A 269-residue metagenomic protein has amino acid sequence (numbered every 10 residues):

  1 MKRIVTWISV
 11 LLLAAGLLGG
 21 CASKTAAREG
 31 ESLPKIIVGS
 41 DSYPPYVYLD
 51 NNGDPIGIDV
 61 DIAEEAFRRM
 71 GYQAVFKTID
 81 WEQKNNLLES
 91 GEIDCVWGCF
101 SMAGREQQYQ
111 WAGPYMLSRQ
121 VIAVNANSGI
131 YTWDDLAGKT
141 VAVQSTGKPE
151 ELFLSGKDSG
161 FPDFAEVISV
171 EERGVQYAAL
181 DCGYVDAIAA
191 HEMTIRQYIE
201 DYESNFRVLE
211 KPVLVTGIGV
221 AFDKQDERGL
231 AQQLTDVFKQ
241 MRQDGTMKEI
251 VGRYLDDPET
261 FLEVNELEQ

Functional and structural regions predicted by a protein language model:
G16-G20: C-terminal motif of bacterial Sec signal peptides marking the signal peptidase cleavage site
A22, G57-R69, I130, D134-K148 (+1 more regions): Extended ligand-binding regions for polar small-molecule ligands
A27-C99, S169, Q233, D244: Extracytoplasmic small-molecule ligand-binding "clamshell" domains of the periplasmic binding protein/Venus flytrap
S40-S42, L117-V124, R196, E200-K239 (+1 more regions): Periplasmic-binding protein-like
L49-N51, A63-Y72, P149-E171, I199-E203: Ligand-binding cleft/hinge of the Venus flytrap
E64, Q73-D135, R207-P212: Acidic, polar ligand-binding/catalytic clefts
Y72, D80, G113-A165, Q225-E227: A conserved helix-loop-strand patch within extracytoplasmic ligand-binding domains of the periplasmic binding
Q83-N86, C99-Q108, L152-S155, A179-V215: A ligand-binding cleft/hinge motif common to bilobed small-molecule-binding domains
